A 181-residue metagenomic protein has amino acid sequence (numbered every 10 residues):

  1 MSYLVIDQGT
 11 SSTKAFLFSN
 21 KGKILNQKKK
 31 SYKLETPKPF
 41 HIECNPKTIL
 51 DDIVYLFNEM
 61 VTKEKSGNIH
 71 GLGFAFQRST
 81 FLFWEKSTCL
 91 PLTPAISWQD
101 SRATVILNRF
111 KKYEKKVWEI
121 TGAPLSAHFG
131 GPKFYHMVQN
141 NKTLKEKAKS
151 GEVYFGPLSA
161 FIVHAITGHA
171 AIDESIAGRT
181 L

Functional and structural regions predicted by a protein language model:
M1-T93, E146: N-terminal glycine/serine-rich phosphate-binding loop of ATP-dependent small-molecule kinases, especially carbohydrate
Q8-T10, V117-L181: Gly/Ser/Thr-rich active-site cleft segment
K14, I49-L56, A103-I106, K133 (+2 more regions): General structural feature for long, well-ordered alpha-helical segments within catalytic domains of soluble enzymes
K33-T36, S101-R102, L181: A short local loop/turn or secondary-structure capping micro-motif enriched for an aromatic residue
P37, H41, A95, G122-L125 (+1 more regions): Conserved short-loop catalytic and cofactor-binding motifs
P46-L50, W98, H136: Tryptophan-centric aromatic hotspots in well-structured domains and transmembrane helices
N58-F134: Active-site phosphate-binding/coordination module
